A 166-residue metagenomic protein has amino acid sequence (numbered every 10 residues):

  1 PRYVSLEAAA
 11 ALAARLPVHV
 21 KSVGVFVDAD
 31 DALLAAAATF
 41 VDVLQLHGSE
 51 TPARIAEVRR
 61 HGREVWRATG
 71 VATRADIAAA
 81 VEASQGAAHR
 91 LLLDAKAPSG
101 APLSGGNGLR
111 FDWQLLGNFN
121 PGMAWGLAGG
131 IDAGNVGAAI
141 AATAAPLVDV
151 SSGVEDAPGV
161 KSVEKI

Functional and structural regions predicted by a protein language model:
P1-L147, S152-I166: Conserved N-terminal beta1-alpha1 strand-loop-helix module at the mouth
